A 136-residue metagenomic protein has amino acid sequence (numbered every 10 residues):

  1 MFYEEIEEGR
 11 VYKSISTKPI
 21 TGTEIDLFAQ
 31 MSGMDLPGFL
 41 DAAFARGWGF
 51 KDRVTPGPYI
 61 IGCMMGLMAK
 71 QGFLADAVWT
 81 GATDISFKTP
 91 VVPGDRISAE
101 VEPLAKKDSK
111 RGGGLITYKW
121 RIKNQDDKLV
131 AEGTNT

Functional and structural regions predicted by a protein language model:
M1-R10, F87, V91-R96, E100-T136: HotDog/MaoC-like acyl-thioester-processing domains
M1-T80: Hot-dog-fold acyl-thioester-processing enzymes
